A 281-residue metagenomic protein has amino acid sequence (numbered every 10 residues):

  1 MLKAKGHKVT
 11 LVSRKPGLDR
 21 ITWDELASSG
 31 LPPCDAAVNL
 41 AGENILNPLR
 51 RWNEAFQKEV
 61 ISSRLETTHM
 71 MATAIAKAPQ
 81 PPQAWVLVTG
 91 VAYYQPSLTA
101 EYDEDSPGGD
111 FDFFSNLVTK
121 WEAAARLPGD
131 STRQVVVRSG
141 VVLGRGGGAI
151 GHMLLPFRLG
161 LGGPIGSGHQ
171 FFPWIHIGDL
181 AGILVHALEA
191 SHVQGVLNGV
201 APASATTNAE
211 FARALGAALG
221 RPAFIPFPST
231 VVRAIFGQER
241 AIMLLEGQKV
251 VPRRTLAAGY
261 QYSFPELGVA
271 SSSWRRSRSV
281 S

Functional and structural regions predicted by a protein language model:
R14-M70: NAD(P)H-binding glycine-rich loop region in Rossmannoid oxidoreductase-like domains and their noncatalytic homologs
H69-F111: Conserved Rossmann-fold NAD(P)-dependent oxidoreductase catalytic core, especially the SDR/UDP-sugar
T89, A123-R145: Conserved beta-loop-beta element that borders a ligand/cofactor-binding pocket
D112, V135-V136, G140-F172: NAD(P)-dependent short-chain dehydrogenase/reductase
R126, L154-G162, Q170-A205: Alpha-helical substrate-binding/gating segment
I177-L180, L184, G199, F211 (+2 more regions): Non-catalytic, hydrophobic alpha-helical segments
A190-Q238, S272-S281: Mid/C-terminal beta-alpha module of Rossmann-like enzyme folds, strongest in SDR-family dehydrogenases/epimerases
I242-S281: C-terminal amphipathic/interface module of NAD(P)-dependent oxidoreductases and related NAD-binding regulators
